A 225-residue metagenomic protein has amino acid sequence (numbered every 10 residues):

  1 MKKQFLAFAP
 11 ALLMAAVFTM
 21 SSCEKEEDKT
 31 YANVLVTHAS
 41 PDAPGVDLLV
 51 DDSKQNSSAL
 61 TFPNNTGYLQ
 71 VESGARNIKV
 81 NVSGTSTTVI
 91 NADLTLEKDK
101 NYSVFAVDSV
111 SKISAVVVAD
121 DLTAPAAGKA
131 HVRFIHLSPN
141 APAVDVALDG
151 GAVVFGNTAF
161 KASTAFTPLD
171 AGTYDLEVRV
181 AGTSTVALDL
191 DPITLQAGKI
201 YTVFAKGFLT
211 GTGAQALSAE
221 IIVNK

Functional and structural regions predicted by a protein language model:
M1-S21: Sec-dependent bacterial lipoprotein signal peptides
F5, S22-K225: Intrinsically disordered, low-complexity polar regions and short flexible loop motifs
